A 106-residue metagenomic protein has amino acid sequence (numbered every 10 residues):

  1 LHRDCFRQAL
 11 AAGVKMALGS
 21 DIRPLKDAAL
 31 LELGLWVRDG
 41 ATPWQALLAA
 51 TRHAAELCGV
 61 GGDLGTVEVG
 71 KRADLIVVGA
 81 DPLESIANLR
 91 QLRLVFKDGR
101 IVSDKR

Functional and structural regions predicted by a protein language model:
L1-D81: His/Asp/Glu-enriched, well-ordered alpha-helical/loop segment that forms or immediately abuts the divalent-metal
E84: Small/polar (Gly/Ser/Thr/Ala-rich) solvent-exposed segments that form structured loops/beta-strands/short helices used
L92: Phosphate/diphosphate-binding loops
V95: Short aromatic-centered micro-motifs
K105-R106: Extracellular/periplasmic ectodomains of large secreted or surface enzymes and adhesion receptors
